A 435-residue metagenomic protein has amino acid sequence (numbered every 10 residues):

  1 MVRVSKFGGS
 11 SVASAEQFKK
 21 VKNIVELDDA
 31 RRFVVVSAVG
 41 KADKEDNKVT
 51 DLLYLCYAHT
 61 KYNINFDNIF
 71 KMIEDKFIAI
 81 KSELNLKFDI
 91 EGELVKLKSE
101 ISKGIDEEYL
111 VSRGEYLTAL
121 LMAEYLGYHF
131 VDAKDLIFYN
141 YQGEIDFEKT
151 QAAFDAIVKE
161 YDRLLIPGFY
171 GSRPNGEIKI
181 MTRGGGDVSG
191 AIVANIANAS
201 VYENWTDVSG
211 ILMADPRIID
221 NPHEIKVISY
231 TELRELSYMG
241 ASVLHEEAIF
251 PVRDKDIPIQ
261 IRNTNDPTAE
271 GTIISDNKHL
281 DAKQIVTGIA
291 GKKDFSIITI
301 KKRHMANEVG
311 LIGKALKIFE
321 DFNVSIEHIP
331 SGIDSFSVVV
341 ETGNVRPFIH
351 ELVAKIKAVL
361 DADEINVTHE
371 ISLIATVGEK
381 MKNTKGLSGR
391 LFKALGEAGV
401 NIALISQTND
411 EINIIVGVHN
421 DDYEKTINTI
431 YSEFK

Functional and structural regions predicted by a protein language model:
M1-L244, I249, G417-H419: Nucleotide/pyrophosphate-binding catalytic subdomain
V12, A42-D43, F138, S172-P174 (+6 more regions): Flexible loop/turn segments at secondary-structure boundaries
V39-G40, V208-G210, I259, N263-T268 (+3 more regions): Glycine-rich beta-alpha junction loops
V201-W205, I259-I261, E327: Short hydrophobic alpha-helical runs that function as membrane-insertion/retention elements
L244-E246, K255, N265-T272, R346-I349: Surface-exposed amphipathic alpha-helical tracts and adjacent flexible/coil segments at the periphery of soluble enzymes
E270-K435: A conserved regulatory-domain signal marking ACT and ACT-like small-molecule sensing domains and adjacent regulatory
